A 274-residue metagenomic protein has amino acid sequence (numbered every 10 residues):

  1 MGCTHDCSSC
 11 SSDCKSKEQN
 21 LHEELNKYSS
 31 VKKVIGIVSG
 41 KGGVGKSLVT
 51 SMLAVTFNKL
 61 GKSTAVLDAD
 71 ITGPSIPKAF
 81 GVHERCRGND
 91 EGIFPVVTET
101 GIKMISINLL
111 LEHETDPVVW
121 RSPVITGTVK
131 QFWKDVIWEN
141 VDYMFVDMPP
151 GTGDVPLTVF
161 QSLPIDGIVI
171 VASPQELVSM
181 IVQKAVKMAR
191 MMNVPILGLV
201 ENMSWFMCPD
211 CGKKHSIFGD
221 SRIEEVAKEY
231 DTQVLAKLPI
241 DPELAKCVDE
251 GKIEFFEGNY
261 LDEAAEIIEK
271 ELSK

Functional and structural regions predicted by a protein language model:
M1-N20, V186-K274: C-terminal lobe/tail of nucleotide-utilizing enzymes
N26-K32: Phosphate-binding P-loop
V31, G42, D68, I76 (+7 more regions): Residue-level signature of catalytic and energy-coupling elements of molecular machines, predominantly ATP/GTP-dependent
K33-I71, V186: Walker A/P-loop phosphate-binding motif and the immediately C-terminal alpha-helix
T64, A69-E114, T126: Phosphate-binding loop that captures ATP/GTP phosphates
I105, V129, M148, Q161 (+2 more regions): Glycine-rich phosphate-binding loops of nucleotide-dependent enzymes
L111-V159: Phosphate-binding/switch loop-helix module in NTP-utilizing enzymes
I137, P156-L177: Inter-motif core of Ras-like GTPase G domains
